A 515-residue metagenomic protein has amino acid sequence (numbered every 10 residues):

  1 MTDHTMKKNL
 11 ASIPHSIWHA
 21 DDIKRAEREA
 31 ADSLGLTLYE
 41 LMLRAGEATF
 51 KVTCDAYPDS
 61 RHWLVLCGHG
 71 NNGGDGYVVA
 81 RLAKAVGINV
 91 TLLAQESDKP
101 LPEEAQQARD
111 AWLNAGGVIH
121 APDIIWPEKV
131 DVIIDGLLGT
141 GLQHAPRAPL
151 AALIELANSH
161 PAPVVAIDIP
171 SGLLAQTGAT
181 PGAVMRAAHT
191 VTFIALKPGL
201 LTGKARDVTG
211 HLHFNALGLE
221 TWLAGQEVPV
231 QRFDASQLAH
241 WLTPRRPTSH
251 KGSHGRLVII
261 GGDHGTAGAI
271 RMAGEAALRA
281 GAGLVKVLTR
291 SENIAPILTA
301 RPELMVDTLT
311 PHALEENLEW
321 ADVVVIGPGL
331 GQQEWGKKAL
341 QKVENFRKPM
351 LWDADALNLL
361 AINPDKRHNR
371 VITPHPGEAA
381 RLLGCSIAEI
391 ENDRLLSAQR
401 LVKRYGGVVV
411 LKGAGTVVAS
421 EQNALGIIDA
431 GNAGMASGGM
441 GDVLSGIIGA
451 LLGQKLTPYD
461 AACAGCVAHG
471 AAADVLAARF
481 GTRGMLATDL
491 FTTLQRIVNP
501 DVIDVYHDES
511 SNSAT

Functional and structural regions predicted by a protein language model:
T2-A94, P102, H189, L200-A354 (+3 more regions): Small-residue (G/A/S/T)-rich helix-start motifs and N-terminal tracts that mark the onset
V78-N158, A295-L309, L314-W320: N-terminal small/polar loop signature for handling phosphorylated ligands or for N-terminal nucleophile
R109, L150-A151, V184-A187, L340 (+1 more regions): Amphipathic alpha-helical segments in well-structured domains
R109-N114, A183-V184, K204-D207, L401: Short, conserved catalytic or adaptor-binding loops enriched in Gly and charged residues
D131-V132, L137-P229: Internal gly/pro-rich beta-alpha loop/helix module that stabilizes soluble enzyme cofactors or their anionic handles
